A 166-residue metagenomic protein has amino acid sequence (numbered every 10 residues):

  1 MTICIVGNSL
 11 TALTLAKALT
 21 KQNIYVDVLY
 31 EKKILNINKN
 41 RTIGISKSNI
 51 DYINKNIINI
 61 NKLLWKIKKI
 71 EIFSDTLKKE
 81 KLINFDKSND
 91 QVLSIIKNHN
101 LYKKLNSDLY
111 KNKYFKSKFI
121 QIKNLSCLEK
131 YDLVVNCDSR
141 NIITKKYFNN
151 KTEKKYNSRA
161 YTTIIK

Functional and structural regions predicted by a protein language model:
I3-C4, V134: Receiver (REC) domain switch-region micro-motif
C4-N8, K17-R41: Glycine-rich FAD pyrophosphate-binding loop
A12-L13: N-terminal Rossmann-fold NAD(P) dinucleotide-binding loop
A18, D108, I164: Rossmann-fold NAD(P)-dependent oxidoreductase module
D27-L29, V135, Y161: Hydrophobic/aromatic beta-strand patches that form the interior of the parallel beta-sheet core in alpha/beta enzyme
I37-S74: N-terminal FAD cofactor-binding segment of flavoenzymes
D51, W65-Y147, E153-R159: Conserved N-terminal helical subregion
R159-K166: Flavin-dependent oxidoreductases
